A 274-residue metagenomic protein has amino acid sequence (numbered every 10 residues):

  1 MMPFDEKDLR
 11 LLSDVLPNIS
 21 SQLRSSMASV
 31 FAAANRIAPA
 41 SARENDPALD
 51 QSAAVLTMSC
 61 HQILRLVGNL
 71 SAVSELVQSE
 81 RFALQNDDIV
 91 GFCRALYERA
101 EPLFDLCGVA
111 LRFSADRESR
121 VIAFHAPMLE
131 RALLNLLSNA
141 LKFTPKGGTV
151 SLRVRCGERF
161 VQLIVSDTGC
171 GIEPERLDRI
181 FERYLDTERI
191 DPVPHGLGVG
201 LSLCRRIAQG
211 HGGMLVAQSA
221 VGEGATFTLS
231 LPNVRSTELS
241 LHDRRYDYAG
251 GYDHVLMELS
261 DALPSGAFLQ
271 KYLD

Functional and structural regions predicted by a protein language model:
M58-I63: Short alpha-helical segment of the dimerization/phosphotransfer core of two-component systems
Q78-A83, V121-F124: Conserved micro-motifs of the catalytic ATP-binding
Q85-N86, D105, A110-R120: Conserved catalytic submotifs in the C-terminal HATPase_c
A140-L141: Short helix-loop "hinge" at the ATP-lid/N-box region of the Bergerat-fold HATPase_c
D167: Acidic ATP/Mg2+-coordinating residue in the GHKL
I172-Y184: Short conserved segment of the HATPase_c
G212-G213: Conserved glycine-rich
